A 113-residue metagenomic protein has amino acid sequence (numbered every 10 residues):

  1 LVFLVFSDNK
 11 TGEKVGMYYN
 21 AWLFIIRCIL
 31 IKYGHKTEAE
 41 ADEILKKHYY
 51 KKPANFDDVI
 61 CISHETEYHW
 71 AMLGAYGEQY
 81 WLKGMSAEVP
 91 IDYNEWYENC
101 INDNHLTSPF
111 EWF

Functional and structural regions predicted by a protein language model:
V2-F113: C-terminal alpha-helical interaction appendages
